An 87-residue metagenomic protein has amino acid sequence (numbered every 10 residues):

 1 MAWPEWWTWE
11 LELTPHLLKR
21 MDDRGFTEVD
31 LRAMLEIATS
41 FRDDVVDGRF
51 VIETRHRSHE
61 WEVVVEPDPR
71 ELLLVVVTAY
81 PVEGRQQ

Functional and structural regions predicted by a protein language model:
M1-Q87: Ribonuclease/tRNase effector modules and their secretory precursors
